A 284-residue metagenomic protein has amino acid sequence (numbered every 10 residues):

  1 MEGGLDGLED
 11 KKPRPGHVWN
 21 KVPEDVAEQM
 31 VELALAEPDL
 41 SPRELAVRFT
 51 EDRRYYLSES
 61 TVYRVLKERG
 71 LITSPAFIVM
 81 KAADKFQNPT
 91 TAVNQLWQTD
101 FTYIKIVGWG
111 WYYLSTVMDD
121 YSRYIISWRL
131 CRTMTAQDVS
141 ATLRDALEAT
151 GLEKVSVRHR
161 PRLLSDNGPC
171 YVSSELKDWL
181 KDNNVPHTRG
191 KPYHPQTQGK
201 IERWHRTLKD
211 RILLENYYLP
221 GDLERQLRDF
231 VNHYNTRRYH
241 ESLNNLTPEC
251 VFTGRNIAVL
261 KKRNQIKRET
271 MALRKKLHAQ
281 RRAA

Functional and structural regions predicted by a protein language model:
E2-L96, H194-P195, F252-K261: Basic, flexible linker segments flanking DNA-binding modules in nucleic acid-interacting mobile-element proteins
G4, Q29-M30, L45, V62 (+12 more regions): Mobile genetic element proteins and their domesticated derivatives, centered on retroelements and DNA transposons
K21-E28, Y55-Y56, R64-M118, Y124 (+2 more regions): Mobile-element integrase/transposase regions, centering on the N-terminal DNA-binding/Zn-coordinating module
P89-T91, N167, P195-T197, E215-R225: Conserved, non-catalytic sequence blocks in retroelement Pol enzymes and Pol-derived host proteins
W128-R129: Short hydrophobic alpha-helix segments
L143, V155-V172, K191-Y193, N244-E249: Acidic/histidine-rich, metal-coordinating catalytic segments
H159, K181-V185, R206-A284: C-terminal domain-tail junction helix/linker
Y171-T197, I201-H205: Helix-centered, glycine/charged polyanion-binding patches within enzymatic domains that contact phosphate-containing
